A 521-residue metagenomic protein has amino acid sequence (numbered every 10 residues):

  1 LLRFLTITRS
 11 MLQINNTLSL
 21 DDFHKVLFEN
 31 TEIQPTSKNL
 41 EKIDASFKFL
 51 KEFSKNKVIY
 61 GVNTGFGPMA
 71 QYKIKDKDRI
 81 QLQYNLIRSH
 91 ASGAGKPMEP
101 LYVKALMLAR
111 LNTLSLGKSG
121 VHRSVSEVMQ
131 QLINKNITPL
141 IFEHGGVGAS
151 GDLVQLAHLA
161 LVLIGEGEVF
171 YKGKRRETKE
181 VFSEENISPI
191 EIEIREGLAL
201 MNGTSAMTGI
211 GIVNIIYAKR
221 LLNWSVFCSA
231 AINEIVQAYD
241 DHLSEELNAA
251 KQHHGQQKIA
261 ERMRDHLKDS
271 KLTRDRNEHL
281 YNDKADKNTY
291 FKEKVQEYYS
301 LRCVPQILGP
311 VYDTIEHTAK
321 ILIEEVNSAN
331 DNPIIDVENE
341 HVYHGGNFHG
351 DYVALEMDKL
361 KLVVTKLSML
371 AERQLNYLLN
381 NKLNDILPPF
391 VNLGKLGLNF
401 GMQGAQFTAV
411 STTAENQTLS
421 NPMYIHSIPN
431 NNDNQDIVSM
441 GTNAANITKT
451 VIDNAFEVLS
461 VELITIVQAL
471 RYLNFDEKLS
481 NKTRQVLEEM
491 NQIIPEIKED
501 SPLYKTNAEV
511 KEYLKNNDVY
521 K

Functional and structural regions predicted by a protein language model:
L12-N56, Q81-F142, N233, E246-A249: Glycine-rich, flexible loop motifs
L12-T31, P35-N39, S46-F49, R79 (+1 more regions): C-terminal auxiliary extensions adjacent to catalytic cores
I43, I59-V62, K75, R79-I80 (+7 more regions): Generic structural signal for well-ordered secondary structure
S54, V58-Y60, T138-H144, E166 (+2 more regions): Exposed boundary/loop context
Y60-I74, D78-L82, S89-L114, F142-I164 (+2 more regions): FAD-binding core of FAD-dependent oxidoreductases, characterized by glycine-rich FAD pyrophosphate-binding loops
S126, Q130, S150-L156, A160 (+3 more regions): Hydrophobic, well-ordered secondary-structure segments
